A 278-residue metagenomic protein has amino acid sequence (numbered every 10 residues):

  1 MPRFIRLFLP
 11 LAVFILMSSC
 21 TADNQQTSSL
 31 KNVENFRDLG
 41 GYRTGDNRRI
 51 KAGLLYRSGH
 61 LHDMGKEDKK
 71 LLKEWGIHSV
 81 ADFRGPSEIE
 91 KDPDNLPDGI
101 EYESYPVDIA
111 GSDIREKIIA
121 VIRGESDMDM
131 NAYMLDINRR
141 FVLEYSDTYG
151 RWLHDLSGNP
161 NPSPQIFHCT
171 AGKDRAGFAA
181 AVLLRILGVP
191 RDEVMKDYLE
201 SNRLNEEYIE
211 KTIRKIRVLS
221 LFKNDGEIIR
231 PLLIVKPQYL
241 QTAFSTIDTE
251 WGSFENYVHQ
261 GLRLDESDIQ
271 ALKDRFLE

Functional and structural regions predicted by a protein language model:
M1-L9: Bacterial N-terminal signal peptides that target proteins for export
F8-S18: Bacterial N-terminal signal peptides
C20-I166, A179-E278: Cys-dependent protein tyrosine phosphatase-like superfamily
A171, R175-A176: Ser/Thr-glycine-rich phosphate-binding loops at phosphate-binding pockets of nucleotides, nucleotide cofactors
